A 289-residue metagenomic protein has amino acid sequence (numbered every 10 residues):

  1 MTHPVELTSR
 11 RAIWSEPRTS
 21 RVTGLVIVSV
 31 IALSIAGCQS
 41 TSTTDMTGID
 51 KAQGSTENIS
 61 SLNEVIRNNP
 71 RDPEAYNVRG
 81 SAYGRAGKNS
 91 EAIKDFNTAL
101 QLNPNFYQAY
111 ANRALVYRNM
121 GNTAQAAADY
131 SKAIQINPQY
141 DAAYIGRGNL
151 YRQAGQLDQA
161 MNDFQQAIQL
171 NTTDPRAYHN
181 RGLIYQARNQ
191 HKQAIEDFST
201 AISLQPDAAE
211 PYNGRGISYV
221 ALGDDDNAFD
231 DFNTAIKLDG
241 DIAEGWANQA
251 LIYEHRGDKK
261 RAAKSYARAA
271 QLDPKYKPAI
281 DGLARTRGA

Functional and structural regions predicted by a protein language model:
T2, W14, L25-N97, Q101: N-terminal leader/linker segments that initiate helical-solenoid repeat arrays
T2-E6, R10, Q39-G48, A52-Q53 (+2 more regions): Terminal, low-structured helical/coil segments at or just beyond the last alpha-helical repeat
A52-S61, G87-T98, N119-K132, A154-Q166 (+4 more regions): Structural signature of tandem alpha-helical TPR/SEL1-like repeats, specifically the intra-repeat loop/turn
P73-E74, Y107-Q108, D141-A142, P175-R176 (+3 more regions): Helix-start (N-cap) detector for alpha-helical repeat units in TPR-like alpha-solenoids, especially tetratricopeptide
N103-A187: A generic tandem-repeat structural signature
